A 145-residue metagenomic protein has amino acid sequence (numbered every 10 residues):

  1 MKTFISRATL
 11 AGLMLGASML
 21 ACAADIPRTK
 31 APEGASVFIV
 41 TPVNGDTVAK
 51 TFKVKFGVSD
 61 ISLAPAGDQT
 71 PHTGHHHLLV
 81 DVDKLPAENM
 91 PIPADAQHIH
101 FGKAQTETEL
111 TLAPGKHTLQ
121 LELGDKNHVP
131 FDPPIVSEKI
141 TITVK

Functional and structural regions predicted by a protein language model:
M1-G12: Bacterial N-terminal signal peptides that target proteins for export
D25-A49: Short, compositionally biased P/S/T/A/G/V-rich stretches that sit at domain boundaries
K50, G74, A113-G115: A glycine-anchored, Pro-Gly-centered beta-turn/N-cap motif
G57-D68: Short amphipathic, basic-aromatic surface patches that mediate peripheral association with negatively charged
D68-H76, V136: Short coil-to-beta strand junction motifs in C2/discoidin
L85-A87, G124-D132: Short acidic/polar inter-strand loop motif in beta-rich domains
P133-K145: Short beta-strand elements
